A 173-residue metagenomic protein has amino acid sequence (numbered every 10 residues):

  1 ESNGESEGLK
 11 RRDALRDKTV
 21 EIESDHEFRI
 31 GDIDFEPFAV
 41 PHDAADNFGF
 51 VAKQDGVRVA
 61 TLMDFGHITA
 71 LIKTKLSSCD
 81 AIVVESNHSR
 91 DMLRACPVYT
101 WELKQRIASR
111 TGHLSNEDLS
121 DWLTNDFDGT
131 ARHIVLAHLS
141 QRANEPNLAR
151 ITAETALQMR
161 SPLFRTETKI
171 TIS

Functional and structural regions predicted by a protein language model:
E1-E27: Active-site HxH/HxHxD metal-binding segment of metal-dependent hydrolases
E1-K10, I68-K75, L119: Pre-active-site segment of Zn-dependent metallo-hydrolases
N3, D64, L139: Cofactor-binding loop segments of dinucleotide-utilizing enzymes, especially the Rossmann-like FAD- and NAD(P)+-binding
S6, E27, D43, H67 (+2 more regions): Surface-exposed, flexible loop/turn segments at secondary-structure boundaries
A14-D17, I33, S77, G129: Structured loop/turn residues at beta-strand edges in well-structured enzyme cores
K18-V20, D34, K169-T171: Conserved beta-strand segments of alpha/beta enzyme cores
E21-A81: Core dinuclear metal-dependent hydrolase active-site scaffold
A70-I172: Cap/insert and terminal regions of metallo-dependent hydrolase folds
